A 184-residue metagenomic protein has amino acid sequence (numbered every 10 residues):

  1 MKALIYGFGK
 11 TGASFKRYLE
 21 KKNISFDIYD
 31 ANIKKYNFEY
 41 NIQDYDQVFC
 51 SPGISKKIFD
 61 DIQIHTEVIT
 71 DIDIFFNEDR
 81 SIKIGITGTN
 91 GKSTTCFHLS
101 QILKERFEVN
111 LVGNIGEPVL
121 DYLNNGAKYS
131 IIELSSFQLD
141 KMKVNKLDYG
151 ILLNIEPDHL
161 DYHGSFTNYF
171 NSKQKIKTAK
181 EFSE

Functional and structural regions predicted by a protein language model:
M1-G85: Short, basic phosphate-binding NTP loop
K2, K83, E108, K128-I131: Residue-level preference for the first positions of well-ordered beta-strands
T11, K34, E117, F137 (+1 more regions): Conserved Rossmann-like nucleotide-cofactor binding loop
R17, K21, S100-E105, D121-N124: Short, well-ordered alpha-helices that flank and scaffold nucleotide-derived cofactor binding pockets
L19, V48, I86, N114 (+2 more regions): Residue-level signal for inorganic ion chemistry
A31, V109-G126: Conserved substrate/cofactor phosphate-moiety recognition/catalytic segment in nucleotide-dependent phosphotransferases
D71-I115: Walker A (P-loop) phosphate-binding motif
G126-E184: Flexible active-site lid/hinge loop adjacent to a nucleotide/diphosphate and Mg2+-phosphate binding pocket
